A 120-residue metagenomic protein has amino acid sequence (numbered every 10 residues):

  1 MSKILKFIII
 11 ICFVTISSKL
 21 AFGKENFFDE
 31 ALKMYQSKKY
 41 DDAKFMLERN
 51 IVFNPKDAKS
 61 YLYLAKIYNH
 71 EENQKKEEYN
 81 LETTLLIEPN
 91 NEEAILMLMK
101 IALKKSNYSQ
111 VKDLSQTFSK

Functional and structural regions predicted by a protein language model:
K24-E25, A58-K59, E92-E93: Helix-start (N-cap) detector for alpha-helical repeat units in TPR-like alpha-solenoids, especially tetratricopeptide
E25-F53: Alpha-helical segment of the N-proximal tetratricopeptide repeat
Q36-S37, H70-E71, K104: Register position in tetratricopeptide repeats
R49-V52, E82-L86, Q116-K120: Conserved structural position within tetratricopeptide repeats
